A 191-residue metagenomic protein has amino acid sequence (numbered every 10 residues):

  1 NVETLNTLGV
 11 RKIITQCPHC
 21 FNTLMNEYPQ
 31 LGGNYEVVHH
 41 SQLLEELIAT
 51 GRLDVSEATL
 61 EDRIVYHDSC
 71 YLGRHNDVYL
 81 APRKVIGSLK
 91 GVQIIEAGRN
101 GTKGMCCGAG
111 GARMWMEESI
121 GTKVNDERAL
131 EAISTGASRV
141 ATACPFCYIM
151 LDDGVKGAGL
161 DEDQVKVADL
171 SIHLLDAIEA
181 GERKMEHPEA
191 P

Functional and structural regions predicted by a protein language model:
N1-P191: Iron-sulfur cluster-binding electron-transfer modules in prokaryotic oxidoreductases
